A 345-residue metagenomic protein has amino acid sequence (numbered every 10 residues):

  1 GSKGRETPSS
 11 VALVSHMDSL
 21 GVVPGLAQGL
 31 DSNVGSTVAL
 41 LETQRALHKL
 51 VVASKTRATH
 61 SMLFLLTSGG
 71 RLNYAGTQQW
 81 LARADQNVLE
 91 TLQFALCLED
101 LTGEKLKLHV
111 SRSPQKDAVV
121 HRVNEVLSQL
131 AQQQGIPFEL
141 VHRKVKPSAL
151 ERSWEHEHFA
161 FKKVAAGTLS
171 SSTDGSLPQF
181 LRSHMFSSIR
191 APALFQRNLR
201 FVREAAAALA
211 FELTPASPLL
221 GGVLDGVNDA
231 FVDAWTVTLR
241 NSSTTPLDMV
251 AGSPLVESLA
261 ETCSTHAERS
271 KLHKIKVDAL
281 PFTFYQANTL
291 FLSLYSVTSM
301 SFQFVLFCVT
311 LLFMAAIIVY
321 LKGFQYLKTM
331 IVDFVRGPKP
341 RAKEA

Functional and structural regions predicted by a protein language model:
G1-A345: Secretory-pathway/membrane protein signature
